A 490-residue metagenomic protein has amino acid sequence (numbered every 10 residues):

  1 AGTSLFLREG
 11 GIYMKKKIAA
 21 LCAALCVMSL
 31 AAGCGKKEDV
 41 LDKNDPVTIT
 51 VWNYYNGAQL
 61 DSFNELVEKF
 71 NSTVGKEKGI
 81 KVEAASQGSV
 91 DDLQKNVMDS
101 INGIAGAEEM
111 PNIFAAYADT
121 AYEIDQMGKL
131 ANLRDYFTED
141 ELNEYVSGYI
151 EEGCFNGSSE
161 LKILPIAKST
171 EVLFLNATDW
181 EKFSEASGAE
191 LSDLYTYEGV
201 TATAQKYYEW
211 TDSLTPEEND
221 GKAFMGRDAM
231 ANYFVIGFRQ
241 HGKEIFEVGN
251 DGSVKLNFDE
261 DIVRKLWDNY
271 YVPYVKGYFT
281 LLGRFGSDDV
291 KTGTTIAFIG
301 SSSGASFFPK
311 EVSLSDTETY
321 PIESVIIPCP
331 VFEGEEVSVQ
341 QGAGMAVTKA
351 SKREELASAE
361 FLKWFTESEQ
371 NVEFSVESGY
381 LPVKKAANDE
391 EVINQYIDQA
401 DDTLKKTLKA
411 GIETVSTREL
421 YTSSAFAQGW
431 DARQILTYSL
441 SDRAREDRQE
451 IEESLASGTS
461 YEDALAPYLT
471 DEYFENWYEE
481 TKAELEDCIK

Functional and structural regions predicted by a protein language model:
L30-G33: C-terminal motif of bacterial Sec signal peptides marking the signal peptidase cleavage site
P46-T50, Y55-D119, D288: Early extracytoplasmic/lumenal segment of secretory-pathway proteins
N102, K276, S315-K385: Extracytoplasmic/periplasmic substrate-recognition and gating elements
A115-V172, G237, T319-P330: Hinge/lid segment of periplasmic solute-binding proteins
R134-Y145, A189-D193, A223-M225, K243-K265 (+2 more regions): Short, solvent-exposed loop/beta-turn-alpha elements that line the ligand-binding surface or hinge of extracytoplasmic
N156-I166, E171, E198-K255: Extracytoplasmic/periplasmic solute-binding protein
T201-Y208, V248-G283, S324, C329 (+1 more regions): Glycine-centered hinge/linker elements that transmit conformational signals in sensory and ligand-binding systems
I412-K490: Conserved C-terminal helix/tail region of periplasmic/extracytoplasmic solute-binding proteins
